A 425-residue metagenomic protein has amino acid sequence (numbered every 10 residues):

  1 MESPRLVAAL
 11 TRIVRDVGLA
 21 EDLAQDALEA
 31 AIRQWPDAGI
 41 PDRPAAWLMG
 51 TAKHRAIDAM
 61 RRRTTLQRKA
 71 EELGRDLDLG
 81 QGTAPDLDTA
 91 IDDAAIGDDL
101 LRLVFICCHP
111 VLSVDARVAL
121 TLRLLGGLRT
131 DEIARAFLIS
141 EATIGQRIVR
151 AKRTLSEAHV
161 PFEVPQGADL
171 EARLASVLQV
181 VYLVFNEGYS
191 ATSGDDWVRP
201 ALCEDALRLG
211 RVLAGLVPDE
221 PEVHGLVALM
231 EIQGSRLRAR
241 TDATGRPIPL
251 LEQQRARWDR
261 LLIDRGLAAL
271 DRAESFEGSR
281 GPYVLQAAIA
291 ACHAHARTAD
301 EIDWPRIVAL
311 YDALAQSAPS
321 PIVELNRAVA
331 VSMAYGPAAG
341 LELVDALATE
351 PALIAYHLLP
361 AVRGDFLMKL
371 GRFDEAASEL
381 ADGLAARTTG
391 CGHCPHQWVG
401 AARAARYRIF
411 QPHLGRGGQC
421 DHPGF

Functional and structural regions predicted by a protein language model:
M1-A8, G18-E21, E171-Q179: A short, charge-rich alpha-helical start-of-domain segment used by transcription regulators
M1-V17, A30-Q34, F105, H109 (+2 more regions): Amphipathic, Lys/Arg- and hydrophobic-enriched alpha-helical face
L6, L10, L48, A52-M60: Hydrophobic-face residues of short alpha-helical interaction/recognition segments
D22-E29, D42-H54: Structural recognition of an alpha-helix C-terminal capping motif at a helix-to-coil junction
R63, R68-D115, R123-E132, I139-D312: Amphipathic helix-loop-helix modules that constitute alpha-helical solenoid scaffolds
L226, M230-Q233, Q286, A290 (+4 more regions): "A position-specific structural signal for the A-helix of alpha-solenoid helical repeats
G234, T298-E301, A334-Y335, L370 (+1 more regions): Structural motif corresponding to the intra-repeat A-B loop/turn of tetratricopeptide repeats
